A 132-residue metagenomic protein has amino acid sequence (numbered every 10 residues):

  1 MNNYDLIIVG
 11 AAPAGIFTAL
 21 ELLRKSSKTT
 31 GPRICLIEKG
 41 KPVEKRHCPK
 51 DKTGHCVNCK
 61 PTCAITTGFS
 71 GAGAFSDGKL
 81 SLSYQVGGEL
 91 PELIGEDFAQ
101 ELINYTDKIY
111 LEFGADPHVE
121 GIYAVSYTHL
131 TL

Functional and structural regions predicted by a protein language model:
N2-A14: Beta1/beta-strand and adjacent pyrophosphate-binding region of the FAD-binding site in flavoprotein oxidoreductases
G15, V43, E89: Flexible, glycine-rich phosphate/dinucleotide-binding loops and adjacent beta-alpha linkers at cofactor/substrate
A19, L23: Gly/Ala-rich phosphate-binding loop of Rossmann-like dinucleotide-binding domains, activating on the conserved
S27-P49: Glycine-rich FAD pyrophosphate-binding loop
K52-H55: Short, hinge-like loop/turn segments at secondary-structure boundaries
N58-E112: Redox-cofactor-proximal catalytic regions of oxidoreductases
L111-Y127: An accessory alpha-helical subdomain
T128-L132: Conserved small/polar residues in nucleotide/adenosyl-binding loops
